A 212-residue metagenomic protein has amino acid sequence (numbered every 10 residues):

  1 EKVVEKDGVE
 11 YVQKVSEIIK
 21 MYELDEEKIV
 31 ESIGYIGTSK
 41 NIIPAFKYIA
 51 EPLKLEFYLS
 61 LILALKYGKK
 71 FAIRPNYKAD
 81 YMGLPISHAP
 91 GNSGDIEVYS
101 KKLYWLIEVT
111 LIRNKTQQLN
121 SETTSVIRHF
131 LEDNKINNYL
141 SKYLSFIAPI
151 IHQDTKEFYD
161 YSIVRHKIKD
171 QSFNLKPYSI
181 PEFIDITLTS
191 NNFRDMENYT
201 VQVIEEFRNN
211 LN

Functional and structural regions predicted by a protein language model:
K2-D7: Leucine-rich, amphipathic alpha-helical/linker segments
G8-N212: Catalytic core segments in nucleotide and nucleic-acid processing enzymes
